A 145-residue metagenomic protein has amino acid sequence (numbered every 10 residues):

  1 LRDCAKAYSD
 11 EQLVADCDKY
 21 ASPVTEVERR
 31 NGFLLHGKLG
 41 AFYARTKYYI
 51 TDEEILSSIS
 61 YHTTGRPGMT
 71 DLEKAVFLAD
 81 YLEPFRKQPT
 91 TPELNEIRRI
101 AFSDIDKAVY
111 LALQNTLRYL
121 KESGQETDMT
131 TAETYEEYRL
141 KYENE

Functional and structural regions predicted by a protein language model:
L1-L111: Divalent metal-dependent catalytic cores for phosphoryl transfer on phosphate-bearing substrates
A112-T116: C-terminal beta-signal and terminal closure region of outer-membrane beta-barrel proteins
R118-E145: Charged phosphate-binding loop/patch that engages nucleotide di/tri-phosphates or the phosphate backbone of nucleic
